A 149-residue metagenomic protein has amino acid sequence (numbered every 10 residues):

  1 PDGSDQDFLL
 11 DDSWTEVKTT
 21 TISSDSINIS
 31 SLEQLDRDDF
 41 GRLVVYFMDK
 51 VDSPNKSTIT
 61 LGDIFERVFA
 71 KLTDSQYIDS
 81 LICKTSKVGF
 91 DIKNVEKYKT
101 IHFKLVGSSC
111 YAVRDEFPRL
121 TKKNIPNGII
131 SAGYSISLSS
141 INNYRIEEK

Functional and structural regions predicted by a protein language model:
P1-S4, T19-K149: Nucleic-acid endonuclease domains
F8, S13-T21: Conserved catalytic cores of phosphodiester-cleaving nucleases, focusing on short active-site segments
